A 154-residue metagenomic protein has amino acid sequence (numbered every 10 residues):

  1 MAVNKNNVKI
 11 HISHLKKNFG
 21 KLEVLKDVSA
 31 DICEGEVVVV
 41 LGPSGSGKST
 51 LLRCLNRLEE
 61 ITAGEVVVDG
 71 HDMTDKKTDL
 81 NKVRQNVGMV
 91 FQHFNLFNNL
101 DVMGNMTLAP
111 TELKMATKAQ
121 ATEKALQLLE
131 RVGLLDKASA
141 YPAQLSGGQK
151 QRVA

Functional and structural regions predicted by a protein language model:
A2-A154: ABC family nucleotide-binding domain
